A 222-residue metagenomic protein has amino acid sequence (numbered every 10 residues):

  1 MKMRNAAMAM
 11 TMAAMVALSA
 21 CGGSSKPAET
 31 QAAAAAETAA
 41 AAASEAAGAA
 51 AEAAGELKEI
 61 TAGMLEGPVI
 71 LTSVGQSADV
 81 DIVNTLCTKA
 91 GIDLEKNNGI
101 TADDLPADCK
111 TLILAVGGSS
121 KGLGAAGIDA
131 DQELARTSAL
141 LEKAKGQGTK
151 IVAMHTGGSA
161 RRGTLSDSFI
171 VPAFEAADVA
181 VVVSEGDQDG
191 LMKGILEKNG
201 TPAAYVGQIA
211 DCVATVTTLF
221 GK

Functional and structural regions predicted by a protein language model:
M1-M10: Bacterial N-terminal signal peptides that target proteins for export
C21-A33: Bacterial lipoprotein signal-peptidase II cleavage site
G23, A51-A62, V183-K222: Charged, low-complexity C-terminal accessory regions
M64-K89: Short, charged N-terminal beta->alpha structural module
C87-D108: A short, well-structured beta->alpha microelement
G124-Q147, I195-A203: A short, gly/pro- and small-residue-rich
G163-G194: Structural recognition of alpha->loop->beta junctions
